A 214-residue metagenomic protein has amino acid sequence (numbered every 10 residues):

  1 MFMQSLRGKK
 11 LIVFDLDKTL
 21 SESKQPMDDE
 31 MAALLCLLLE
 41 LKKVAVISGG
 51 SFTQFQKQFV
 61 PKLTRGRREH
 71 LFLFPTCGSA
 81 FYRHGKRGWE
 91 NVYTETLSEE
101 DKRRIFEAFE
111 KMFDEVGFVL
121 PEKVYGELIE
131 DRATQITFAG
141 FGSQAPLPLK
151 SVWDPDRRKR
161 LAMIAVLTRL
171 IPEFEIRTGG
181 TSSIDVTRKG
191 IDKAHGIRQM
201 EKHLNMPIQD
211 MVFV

Functional and structural regions predicted by a protein language model:
F2-V13, E30-K42, V166, L170: A short, Lys/Arg-enriched amphipathic alpha-helix followed by its capping loop at the start of a domain
S5-P26, V46, L73, I197: Asp-based phosphoryl-transfer active-site loop
R7-K9, L41, R68-H70, A133 (+1 more regions): A general structural motif
I12-D17, P75-G78, R132-A133, A139-S143: Short loop/turn segments at strand-loop or loop-helix junctions that form parts of catalytic or ligand-binding pockets
D15-D17, K189, V214: Acidic di-acidic motifs
P26-Y125: Active-site phosphate-binding/coordination module
A45, F74, I136, V212-V214: Hydrophobic/aromatic beta-strand patches that form the interior of the parallel beta-sheet core in alpha/beta enzyme
E115, P121-V212: Conserved acidic, metal-coordinating active-site core of Asp-based, Mg2+-dependent phosphoryl-transfer enzymes
